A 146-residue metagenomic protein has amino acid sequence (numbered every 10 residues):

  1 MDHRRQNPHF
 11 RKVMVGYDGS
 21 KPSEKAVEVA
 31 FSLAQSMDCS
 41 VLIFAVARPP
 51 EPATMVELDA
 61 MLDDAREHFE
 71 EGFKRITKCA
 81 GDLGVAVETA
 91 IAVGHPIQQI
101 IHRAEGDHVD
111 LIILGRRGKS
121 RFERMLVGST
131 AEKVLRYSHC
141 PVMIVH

Functional and structural regions predicted by a protein language model:
M1-P8, K78-I112: Structural beta-alpha unit
R4-V56, D63, G81: Small/aliphatic-rich secondary-structure junction motif
C39-S40, V85, V109, C140: Short glycine/serine/threonine/alanine-rich loop segments
L42, E88, M143: Conserved beta-strand positions in the Rossmann-like core of class I SAM-dependent methyltransferases
A45-A47, G115-R117, H146: Short secondary-structure boundary segments
D59-L62, G106-H108, T130-A131: Short, hinge-like loop/turn segments at secondary-structure boundaries
A60-E71: A short acidic, glycine-rich active-site loop that binds or catalyzes chemistry on phosphate/adenosine moieties
L111-R136: Glycine-rich, Arg-bearing micro-motifs that act as flexible, cationic patches
